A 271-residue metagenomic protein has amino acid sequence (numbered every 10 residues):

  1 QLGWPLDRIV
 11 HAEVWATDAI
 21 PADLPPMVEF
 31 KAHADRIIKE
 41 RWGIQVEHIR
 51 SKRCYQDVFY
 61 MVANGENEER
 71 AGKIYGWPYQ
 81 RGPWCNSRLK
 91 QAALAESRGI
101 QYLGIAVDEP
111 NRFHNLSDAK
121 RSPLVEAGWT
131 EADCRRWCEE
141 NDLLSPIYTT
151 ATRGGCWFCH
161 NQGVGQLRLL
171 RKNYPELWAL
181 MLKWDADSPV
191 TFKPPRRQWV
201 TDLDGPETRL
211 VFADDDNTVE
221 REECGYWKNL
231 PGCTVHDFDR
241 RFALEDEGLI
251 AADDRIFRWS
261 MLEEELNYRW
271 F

Functional and structural regions predicted by a protein language model:
Q1-F271: Nucleotide-activated chemistry modules centered on ATP-dependent adenylation/adenylyltransferase
